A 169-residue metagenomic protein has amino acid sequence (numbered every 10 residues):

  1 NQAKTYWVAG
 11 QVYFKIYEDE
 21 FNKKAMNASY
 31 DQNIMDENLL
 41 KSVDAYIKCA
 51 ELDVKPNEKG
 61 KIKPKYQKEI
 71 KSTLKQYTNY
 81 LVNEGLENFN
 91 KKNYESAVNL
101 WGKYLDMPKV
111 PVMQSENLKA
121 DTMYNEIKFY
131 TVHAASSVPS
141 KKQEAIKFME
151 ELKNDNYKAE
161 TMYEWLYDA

Functional and structural regions predicted by a protein language model:
N1-Q2, Y6, G85: Acidic/polar, low-complexity intrinsically disordered N-terminal segments immediately downstream of a Sec signal
Q2-K4, P56, P111, Y124 (+1 more regions): Residue-level recognition of tetratricopeptide repeat
V12-T131, S136-S137, Q143: Short coil/linker segments at helix-helix boundaries
K119-D121, K128-A169: Acidic, serine/threonine- and glycine-rich low-complexity intrinsically disordered segments that serve as flexible
